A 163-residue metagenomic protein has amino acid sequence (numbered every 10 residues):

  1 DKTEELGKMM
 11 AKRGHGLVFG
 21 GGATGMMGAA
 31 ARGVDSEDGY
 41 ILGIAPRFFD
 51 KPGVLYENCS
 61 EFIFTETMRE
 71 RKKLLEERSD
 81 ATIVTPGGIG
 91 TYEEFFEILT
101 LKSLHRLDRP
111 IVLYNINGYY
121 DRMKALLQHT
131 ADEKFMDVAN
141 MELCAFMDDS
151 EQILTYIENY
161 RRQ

Functional and structural regions predicted by a protein language model:
D1-Y40: Glycine-rich beta-alpha loop segments
M9-G16, D80-T82, L107-P110: Short, surface-exposed connector motifs at secondary-structure boundaries
T24-T85: Acidic/glycine-enriched connector segments
G25, E70, G90, G118-D121 (+1 more regions): Short alpha-helical
G25-R32, Y119-Q128: Glycine-rich, charge-decorated loop segments at or immediately adjacent to ligand/cofactor-binding or catalytic sites
A45, T85, L99-A125, V138-N140: Short, acidic/small-residue loops that bind anionic groups at enzyme active sites
E70-H105, V112, Q163: Active-site/ligand-binding-proximal alpha/beta "capping" segment
L74-A81, E133-Q163: A charged, well-structured terminal subsegment
